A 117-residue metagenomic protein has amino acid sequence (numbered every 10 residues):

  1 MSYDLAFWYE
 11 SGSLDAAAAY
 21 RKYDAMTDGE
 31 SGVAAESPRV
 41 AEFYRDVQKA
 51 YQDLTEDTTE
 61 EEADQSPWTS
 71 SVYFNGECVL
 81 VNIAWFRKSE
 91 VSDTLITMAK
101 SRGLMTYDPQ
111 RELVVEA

Functional and structural regions predicted by a protein language model:
M1-A117: Acidic (Asp/Glu-rich) sequence patches and key acidic residues that form negatively charged surfaces used
